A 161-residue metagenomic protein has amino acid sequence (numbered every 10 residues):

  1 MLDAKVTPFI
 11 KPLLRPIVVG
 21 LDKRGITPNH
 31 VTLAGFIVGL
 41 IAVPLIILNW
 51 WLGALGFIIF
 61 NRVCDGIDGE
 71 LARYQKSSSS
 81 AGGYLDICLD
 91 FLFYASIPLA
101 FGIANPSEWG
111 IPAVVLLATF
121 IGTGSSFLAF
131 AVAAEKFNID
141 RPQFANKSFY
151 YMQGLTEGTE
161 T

Functional and structural regions predicted by a protein language model:
M1-G53: Topogenic membrane-insertion module of multi-pass membrane proteins
M1-V18, F91-T161: A feature for the membrane-embedded catalytic helix bundles of lipid/isoprenoid biosynthetic enzymes
R15, V19, K23, G69 (+5 more regions): Short amphipathic alpha-helical coupling elements at transmembrane boundaries
D22-R24, V63, I121: Short N-terminal micro-motifs specific to bacterial/archaeal maturation and metal-cluster initiation sites
R24-T27, I47-G53, S78, G82 (+2 more regions): Membrane-interfacial loop-to-transmembrane-helix junctions in polytopic alpha-helical membrane proteins
T32-A81, V115-T119: Membrane-embedded alpha-helical segments that form the functional core of polytopic membrane enzymes, especially those
V63-A113: Hydrophobic, well-structured mid-protein blocks that either form specific transmembrane helices
